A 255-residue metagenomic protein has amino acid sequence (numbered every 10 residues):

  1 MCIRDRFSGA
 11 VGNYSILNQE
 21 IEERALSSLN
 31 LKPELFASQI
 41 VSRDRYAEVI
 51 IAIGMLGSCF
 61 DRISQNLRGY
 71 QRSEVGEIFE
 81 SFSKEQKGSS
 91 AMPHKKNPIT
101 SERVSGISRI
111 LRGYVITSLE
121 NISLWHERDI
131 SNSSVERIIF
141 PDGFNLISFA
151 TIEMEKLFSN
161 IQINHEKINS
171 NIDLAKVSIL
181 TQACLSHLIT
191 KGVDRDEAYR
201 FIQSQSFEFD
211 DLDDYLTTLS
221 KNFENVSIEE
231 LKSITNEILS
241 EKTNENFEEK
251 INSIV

Functional and structural regions predicted by a protein language model:
M1-I3: Short, small-residue-biased leader/transition segments that mark boundaries at the very start of proteins
D5, D61, D196-R200: Short, solvent-exposed positions on alpha-helices
D5, E34, R72, E85-Q86 (+3 more regions): A generic, residue-level signal for flexible/boundary positions that often mark functional hotspots
R6-G9, S81: Short, surface-exposed recognition loops and adjoining beta-strand edges that mediate ligand/DNA contacts, enriched
I16: Phosphate/pyrophosphate-binding loop motifs in nucleotide- or prenyl diphosphate-using proteins
E22-V115: Acidic, glycine-rich loop-and-beta core segments that form the ion-binding/anion-interacting portion of active sites
M92-V255: Glycine-rich cofactor/substrate-binding loops
